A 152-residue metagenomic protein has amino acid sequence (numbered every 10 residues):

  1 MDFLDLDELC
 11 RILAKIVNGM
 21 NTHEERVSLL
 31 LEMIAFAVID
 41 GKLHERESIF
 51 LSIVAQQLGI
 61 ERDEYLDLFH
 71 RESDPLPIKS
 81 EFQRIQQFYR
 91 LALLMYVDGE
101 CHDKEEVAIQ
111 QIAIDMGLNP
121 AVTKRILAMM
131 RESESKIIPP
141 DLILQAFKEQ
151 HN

Functional and structural regions predicted by a protein language model:
M1-F36, K42-N152: Small-residue-enriched hydrophobic alpha-helices in membranes
